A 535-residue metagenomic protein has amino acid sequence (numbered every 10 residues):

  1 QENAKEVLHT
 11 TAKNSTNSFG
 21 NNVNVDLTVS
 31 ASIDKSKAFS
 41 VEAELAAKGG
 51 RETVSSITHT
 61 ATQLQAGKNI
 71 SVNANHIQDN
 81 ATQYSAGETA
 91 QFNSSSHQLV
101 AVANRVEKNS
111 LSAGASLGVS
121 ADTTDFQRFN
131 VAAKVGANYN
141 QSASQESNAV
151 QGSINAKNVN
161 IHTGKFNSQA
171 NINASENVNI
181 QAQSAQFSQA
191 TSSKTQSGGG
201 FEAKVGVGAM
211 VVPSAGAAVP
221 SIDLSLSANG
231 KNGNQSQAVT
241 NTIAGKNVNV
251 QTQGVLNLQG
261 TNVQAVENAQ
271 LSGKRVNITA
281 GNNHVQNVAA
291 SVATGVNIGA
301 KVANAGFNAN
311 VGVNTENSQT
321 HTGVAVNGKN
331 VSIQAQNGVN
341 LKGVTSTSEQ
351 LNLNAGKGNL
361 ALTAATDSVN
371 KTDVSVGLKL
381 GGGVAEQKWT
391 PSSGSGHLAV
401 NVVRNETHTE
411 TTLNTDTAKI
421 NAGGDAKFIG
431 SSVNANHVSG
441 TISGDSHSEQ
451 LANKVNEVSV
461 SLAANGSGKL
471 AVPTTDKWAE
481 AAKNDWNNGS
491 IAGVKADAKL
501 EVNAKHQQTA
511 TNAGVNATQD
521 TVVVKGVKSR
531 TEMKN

Functional and structural regions predicted by a protein language model:
Q1-N535: Binding/recognition "hotspot" determinant
